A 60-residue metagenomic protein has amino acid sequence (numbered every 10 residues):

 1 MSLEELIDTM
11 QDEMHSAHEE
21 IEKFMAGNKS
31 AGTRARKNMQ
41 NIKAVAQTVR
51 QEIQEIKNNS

Functional and structural regions predicted by a protein language model:
M1-E5: Short, charge/polar-rich alpha-helical segments
L6-E22, K37, T48-N58: Polytopic transmembrane helical bundles with strong interfacial aromatic enrichment
G32-Q40: Short, charged, amphipathic alpha-helical segments
I42-A44: Short, composition-biased linear "edge" segments at structural boundaries
